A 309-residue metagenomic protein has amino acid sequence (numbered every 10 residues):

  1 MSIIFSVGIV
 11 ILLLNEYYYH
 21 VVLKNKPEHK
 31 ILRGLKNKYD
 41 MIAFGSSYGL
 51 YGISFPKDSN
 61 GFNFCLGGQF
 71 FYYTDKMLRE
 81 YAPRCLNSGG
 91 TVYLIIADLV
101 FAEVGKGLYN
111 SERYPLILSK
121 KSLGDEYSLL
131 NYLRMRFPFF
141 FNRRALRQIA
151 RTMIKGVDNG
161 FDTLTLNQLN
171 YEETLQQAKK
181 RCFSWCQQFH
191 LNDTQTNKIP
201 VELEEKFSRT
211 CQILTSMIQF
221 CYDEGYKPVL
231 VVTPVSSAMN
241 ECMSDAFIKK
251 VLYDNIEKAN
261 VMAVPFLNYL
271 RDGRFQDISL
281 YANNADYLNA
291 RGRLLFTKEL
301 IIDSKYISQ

Functional and structural regions predicted by a protein language model:
M1-E16: Hydrophobic membrane-insertion alpha-helices, especially the h-region of bacterial N-terminal signal peptides
Y18-K38: Alpha-helical transmembrane signal-anchor/signal-peptide segments
K38, N87-T91, G225-K227: A general structural motif
D40-S46: Short, hydrophobic beta-strand segments that form beta-sheet elements in well-ordered domains
Y48-R136: Membrane-embedded segments
Y109-E224: Secreted/periplasmic serine-hydrolase-like ester/acetyl group-modifying domain
K206-N283: Extended hydrophobic/aromatic segments used for targeting, binding, or gating
A282-Q309: Histidine-centered active-site loop/cap adjacent to the catalytic His in serine esterases/O-acetyl transfer systems
